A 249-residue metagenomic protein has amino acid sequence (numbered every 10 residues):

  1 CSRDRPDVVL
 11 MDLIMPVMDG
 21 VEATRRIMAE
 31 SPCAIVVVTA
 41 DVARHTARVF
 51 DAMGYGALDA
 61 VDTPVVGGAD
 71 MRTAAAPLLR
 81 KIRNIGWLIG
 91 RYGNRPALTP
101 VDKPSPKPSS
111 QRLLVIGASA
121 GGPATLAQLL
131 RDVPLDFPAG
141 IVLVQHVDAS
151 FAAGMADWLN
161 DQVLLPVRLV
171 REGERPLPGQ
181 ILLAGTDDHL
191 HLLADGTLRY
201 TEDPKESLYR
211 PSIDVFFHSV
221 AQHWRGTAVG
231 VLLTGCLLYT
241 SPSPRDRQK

Functional and structural regions predicted by a protein language model:
R3, V8-L10, I14-S241: Conserved acid/base catalytic micro-environments in cytosolic active-site loops
P242-K249: A short, hydrophobic C-terminal helix/tail in secreted or cell-surface proteins
